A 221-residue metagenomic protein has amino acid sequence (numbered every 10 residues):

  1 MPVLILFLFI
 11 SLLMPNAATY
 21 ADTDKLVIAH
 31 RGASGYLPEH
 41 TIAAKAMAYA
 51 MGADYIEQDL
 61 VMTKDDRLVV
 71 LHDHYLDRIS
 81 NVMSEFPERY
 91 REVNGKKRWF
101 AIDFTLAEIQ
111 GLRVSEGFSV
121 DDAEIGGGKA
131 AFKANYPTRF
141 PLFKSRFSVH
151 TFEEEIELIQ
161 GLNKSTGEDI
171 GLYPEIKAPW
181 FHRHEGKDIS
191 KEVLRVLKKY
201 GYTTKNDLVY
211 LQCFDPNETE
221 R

Functional and structural regions predicted by a protein language model:
V3-P15: Bacterial N-terminal signal peptides
A17-R221: Phosphate-group recognition and catalysis centered on beta-loop-alpha active-site segments
